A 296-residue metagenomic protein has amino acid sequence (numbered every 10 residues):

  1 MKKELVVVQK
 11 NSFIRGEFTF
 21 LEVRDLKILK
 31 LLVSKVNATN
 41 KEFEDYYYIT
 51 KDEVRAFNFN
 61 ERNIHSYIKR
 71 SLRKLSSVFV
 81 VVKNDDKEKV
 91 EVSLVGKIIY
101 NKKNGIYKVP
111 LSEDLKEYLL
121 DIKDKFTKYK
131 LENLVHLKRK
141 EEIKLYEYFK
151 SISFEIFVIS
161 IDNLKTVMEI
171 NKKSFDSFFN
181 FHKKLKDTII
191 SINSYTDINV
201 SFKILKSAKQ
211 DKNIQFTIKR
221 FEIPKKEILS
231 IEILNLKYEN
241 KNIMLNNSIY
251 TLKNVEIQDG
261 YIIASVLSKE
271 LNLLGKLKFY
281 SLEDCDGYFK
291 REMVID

Functional and structural regions predicted by a protein language model:
M1-Y107, S112-D296: Electrostatic interaction modules used in gene-expression and signaling proteins
